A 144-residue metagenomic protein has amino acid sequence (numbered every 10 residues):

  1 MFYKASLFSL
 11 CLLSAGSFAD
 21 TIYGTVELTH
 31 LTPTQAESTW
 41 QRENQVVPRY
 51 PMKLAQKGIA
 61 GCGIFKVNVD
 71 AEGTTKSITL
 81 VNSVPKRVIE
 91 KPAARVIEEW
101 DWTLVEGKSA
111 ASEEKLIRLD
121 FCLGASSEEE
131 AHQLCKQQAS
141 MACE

Functional and structural regions predicted by a protein language model:
F2-S9: Sec-dependent signal peptide recognition, specifically the positively charged N-region followed immediately by
S14-G16: N-terminal signal peptide c-region/cleavage motif recognized by signal peptidases
F18-L28: Cleaved targeting-peptide boundary
L28-K66, P92-E144: Short proline/glycine- and basic residue-enriched helix-capping loop/turn segments at helix->loop/beta transitions
M52, N82-V88: A short acidic/small-residue loop/turn micro-motif
V69-E72: Short, acidic, Ser/Thr-enriched surface-loop or helix-capping motifs
